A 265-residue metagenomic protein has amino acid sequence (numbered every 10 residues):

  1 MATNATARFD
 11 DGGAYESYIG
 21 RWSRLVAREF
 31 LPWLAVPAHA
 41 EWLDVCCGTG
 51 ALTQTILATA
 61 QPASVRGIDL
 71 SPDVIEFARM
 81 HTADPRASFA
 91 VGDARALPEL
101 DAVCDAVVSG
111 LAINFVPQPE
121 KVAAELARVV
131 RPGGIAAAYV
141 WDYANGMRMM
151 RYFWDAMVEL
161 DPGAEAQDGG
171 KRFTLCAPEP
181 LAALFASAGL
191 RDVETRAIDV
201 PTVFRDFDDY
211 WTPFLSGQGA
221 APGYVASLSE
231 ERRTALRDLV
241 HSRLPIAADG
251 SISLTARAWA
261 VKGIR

Functional and structural regions predicted by a protein language model:
A2-R8, T49-A51, G169-R265: Conserved Class I S-adenosyl-L-methionine
F9-R21: Class I SAM-dependent methyltransferase Rossmann-like catalytic core, especially the SAM/SAH-binding loop
R21-A40, T55, T59: Conserved alpha-helix/loop element of class I SAM-dependent methyltransferases that forms part of the SAM/SAH-binding
E41-L97, A106, K121: Class I SAM-dependent methyltransferase SAM/SAH-binding core
D105-P119, D142: A short SAM/SAH-binding and catalytic strip from SAM-dependent methyltransferases
E120-I135: A short glycine-rich, Lys/Arg-flanked "PGG" loop and its adjoining helix->strand segment in the class I
I135-G163: Conserved class I S-adenosyl-L-methionine
